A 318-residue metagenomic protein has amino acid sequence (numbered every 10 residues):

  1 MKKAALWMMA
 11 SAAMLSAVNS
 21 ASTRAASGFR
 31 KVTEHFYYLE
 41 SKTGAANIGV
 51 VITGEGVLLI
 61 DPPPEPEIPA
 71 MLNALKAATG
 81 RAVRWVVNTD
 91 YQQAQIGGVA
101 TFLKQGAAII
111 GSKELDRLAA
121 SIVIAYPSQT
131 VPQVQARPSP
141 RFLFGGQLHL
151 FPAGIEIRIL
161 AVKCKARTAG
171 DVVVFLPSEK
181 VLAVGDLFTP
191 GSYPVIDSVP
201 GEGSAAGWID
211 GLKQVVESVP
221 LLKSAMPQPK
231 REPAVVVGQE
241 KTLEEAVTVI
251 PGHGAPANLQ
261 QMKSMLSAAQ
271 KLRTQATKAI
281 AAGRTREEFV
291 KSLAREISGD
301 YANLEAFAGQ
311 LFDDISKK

Functional and structural regions predicted by a protein language model:
W7-S16: Bacterial N-terminal signal peptides
T23, L221-V247, A255-K318: Accessory terminal helices/loops
R30-L75, V172-G185: Conserved beta-strand hairpin/beta-sheet module of binuclear metal-dependent hydrolase folds, prominently
K31, Q147-V181: Core dinuclear metal-dependent hydrolase active-site scaffold
H35, V51, D61, L75 (+9 more regions): Divalent metal-coordination and catalytic microenvironments
I60-P62, R84-Q92, I110-K113, L182-G185 (+1 more regions): Active-site neighborhood of phospho(di)ester-bond hydrolases with catalytic His/Asp-centered motifs
E67, Y91-G97, D116-A120, R167-A169 (+2 more regions): Active-site environment of divalent metal-dependent phosphoester hydrolases
N73-P152: Active-site HxH/HxHxD metal-binding segment of metal-dependent hydrolases
